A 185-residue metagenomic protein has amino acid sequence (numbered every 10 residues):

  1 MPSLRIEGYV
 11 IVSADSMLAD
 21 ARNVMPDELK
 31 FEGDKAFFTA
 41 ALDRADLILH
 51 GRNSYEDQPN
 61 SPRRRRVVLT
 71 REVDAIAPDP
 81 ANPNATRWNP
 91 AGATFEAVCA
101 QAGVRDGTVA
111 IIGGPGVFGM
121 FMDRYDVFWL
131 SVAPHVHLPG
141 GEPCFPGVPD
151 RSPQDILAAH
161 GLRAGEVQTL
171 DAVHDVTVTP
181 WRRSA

Functional and structural regions predicted by a protein language model:
M1-A185: Enzymes that bind and transform nitrogen-containing heteroaromatic metabolites
